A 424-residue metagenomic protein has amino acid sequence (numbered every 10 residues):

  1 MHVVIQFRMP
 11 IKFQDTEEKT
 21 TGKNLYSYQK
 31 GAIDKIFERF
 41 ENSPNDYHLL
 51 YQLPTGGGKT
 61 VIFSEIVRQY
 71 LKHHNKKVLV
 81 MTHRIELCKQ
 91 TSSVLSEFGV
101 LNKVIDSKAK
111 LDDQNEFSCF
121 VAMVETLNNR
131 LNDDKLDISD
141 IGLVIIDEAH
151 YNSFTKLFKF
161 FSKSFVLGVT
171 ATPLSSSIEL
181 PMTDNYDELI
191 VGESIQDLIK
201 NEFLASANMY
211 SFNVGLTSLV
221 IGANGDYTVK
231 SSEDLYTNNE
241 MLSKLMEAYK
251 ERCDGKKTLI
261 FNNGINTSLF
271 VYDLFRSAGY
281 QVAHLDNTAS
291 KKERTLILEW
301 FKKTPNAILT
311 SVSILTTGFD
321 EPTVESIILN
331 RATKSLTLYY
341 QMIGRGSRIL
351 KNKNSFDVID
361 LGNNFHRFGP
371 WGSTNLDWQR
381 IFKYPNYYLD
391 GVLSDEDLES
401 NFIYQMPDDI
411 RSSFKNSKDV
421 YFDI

Functional and structural regions predicted by a protein language model:
F7-Q52: Conserved pre-motif I regulatory segment
N45-I66: Walker A/P-loop
N75-L95: Conserved Walker A/P-loop ATP-binding site and its immediately adjacent core in helicase/helicase-like ATPase domains
I105-Q114, F270, Y280-V312: Conserved helicase ATPase core of P-loop NTP-dependent helicases/translocases
Y151-M209: Post-DEXD/H (motif II) to motif III coupling segment of the RecA-like Helicase ATP-binding lobe
L189-L259: Conserved interdomain linker/interface between the two RecA-like ATPase lobes of SF2 helicase motors
I308-S311, T317-A332, L338-R345, S355-D360: A short beta-strand element within the Helicase C-terminal
G346-L376: Conserved segment of the helicase C-terminal RecA-like domain
